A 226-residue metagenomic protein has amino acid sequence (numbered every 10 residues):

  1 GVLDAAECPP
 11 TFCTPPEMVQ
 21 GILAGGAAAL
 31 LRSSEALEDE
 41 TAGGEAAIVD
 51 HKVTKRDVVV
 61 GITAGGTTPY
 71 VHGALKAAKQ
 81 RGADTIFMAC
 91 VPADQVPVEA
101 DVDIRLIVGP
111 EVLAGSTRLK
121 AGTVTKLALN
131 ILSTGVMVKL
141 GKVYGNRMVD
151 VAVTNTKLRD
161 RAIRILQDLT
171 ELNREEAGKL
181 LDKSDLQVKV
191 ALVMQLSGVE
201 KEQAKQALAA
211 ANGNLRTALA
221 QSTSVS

Functional and structural regions predicted by a protein language model:
G1-A128, V136-L140: Glycine-rich phosphate-binding loops that contact phosphosugars or nucleotide phosphates
I131, V136-S226: Short, amphipathic alpha-helical interaction segments embedded in low-complexity terminal/linker regions of eukaryotic
